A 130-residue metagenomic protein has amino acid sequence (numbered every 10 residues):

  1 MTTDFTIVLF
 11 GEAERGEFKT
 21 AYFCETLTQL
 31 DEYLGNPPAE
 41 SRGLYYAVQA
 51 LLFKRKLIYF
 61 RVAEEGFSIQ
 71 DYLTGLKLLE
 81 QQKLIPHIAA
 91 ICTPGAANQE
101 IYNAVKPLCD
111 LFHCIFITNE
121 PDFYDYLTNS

Functional and structural regions predicted by a protein language model:
M1-S130: Surface-exposed assembly/interface segments
